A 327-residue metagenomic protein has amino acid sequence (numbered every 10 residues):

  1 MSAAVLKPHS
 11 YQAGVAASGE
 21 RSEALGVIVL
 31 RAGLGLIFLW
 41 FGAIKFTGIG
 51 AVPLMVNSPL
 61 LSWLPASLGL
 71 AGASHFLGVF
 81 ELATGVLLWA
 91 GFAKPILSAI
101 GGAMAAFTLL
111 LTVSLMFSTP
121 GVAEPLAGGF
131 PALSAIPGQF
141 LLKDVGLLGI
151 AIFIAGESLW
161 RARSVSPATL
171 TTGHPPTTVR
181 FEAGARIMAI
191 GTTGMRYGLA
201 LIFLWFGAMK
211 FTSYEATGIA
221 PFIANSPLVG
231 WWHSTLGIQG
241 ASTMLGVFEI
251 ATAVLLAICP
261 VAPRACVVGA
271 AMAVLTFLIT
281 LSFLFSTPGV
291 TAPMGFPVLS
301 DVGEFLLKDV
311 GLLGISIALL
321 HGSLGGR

Functional and structural regions predicted by a protein language model:
S2-R327: Membrane-interface extramembranous regions
